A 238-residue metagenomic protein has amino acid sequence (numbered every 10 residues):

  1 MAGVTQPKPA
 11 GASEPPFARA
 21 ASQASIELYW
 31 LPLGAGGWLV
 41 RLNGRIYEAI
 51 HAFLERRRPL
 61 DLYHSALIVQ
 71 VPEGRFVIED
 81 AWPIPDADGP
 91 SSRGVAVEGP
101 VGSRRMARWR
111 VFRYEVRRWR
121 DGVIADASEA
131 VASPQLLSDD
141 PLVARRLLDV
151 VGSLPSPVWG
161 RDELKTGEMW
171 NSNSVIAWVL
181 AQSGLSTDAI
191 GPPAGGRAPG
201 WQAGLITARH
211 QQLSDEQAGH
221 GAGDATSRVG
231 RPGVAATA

Functional and structural regions predicted by a protein language model:
A2-T166, H210-L213: Non-catalytic ligand/cofactor/substrate-binding and regulatory segments of enzyme domains
P7-P9, Q217-A218, T226: Intrinsic disorder/low-complexity segments enriched in polar/small residues
L62, G160-S183: Active-site nucleophilic cysteine motif
G74-R75, A181-A189: Short helix-capping/linker segments at secondary-structure and domain boundaries
R161-M169, A189-A198: Short, surface-exposed recognition loops or helix-turn segments adjacent to catalytic cores
P193-H220, A236-A238: Short terminal or interdomain "cap/linker" segment that borders an active site or interface and mediates
G221-T226, P232-G233: Compositionally biased, low-complexity flexible segments
